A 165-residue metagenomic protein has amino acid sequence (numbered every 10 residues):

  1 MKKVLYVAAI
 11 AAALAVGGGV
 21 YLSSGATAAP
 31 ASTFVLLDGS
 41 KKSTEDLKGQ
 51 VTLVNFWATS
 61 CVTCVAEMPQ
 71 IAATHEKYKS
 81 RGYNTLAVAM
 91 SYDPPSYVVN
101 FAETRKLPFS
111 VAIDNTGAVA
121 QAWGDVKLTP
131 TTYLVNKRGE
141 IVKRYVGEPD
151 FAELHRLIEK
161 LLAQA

Functional and structural regions predicted by a protein language model:
M1-V35, A165: N-terminal targeting signals for export/organelle localization
L37, L47, K137: Short, ordered coil/turn segments that flank beta-strands lining enzyme active or ligand-binding pockets
S43-V62: Short active-site neighborhood of thiol/selenol oxidoreductases, capturing the structured segment around
K48-G49, S80, P108: Active-site acidic short loop of glycosyltransferases
V51-T52, Y83, P130: Alpha/beta-hydrolase fold active-site loops
L53-N55, A87-A89, Y133-L134: Hydrophobic beta-strand core positions in alpha/beta domains
V65-R105, N115-Q121: Structural microenvironment flanking redox-active thiols in thiol-disulfide oxidoreductases
N100-P108, N115-K160: Thiol/disulfide oxidoreductase modules built on the thioredoxin-like
